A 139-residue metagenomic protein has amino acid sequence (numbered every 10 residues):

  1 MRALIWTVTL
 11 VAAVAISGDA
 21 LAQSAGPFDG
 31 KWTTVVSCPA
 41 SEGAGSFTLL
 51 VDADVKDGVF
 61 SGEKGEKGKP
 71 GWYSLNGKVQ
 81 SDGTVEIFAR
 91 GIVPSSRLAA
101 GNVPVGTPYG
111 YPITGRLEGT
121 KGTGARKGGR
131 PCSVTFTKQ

Functional and structural regions predicted by a protein language model:
M1-I5: Positively charged n-region of N-terminal signal peptides that target proteins for export
W6-A15: Bacterial N-terminal signal peptides
I16-A22: Sec/Tat signal peptide C-region and signal peptidase I cleavage site
S24-Q139: Central antiparallel beta-sheet cores of small beta-barrel/beta-sandwich binding domains
